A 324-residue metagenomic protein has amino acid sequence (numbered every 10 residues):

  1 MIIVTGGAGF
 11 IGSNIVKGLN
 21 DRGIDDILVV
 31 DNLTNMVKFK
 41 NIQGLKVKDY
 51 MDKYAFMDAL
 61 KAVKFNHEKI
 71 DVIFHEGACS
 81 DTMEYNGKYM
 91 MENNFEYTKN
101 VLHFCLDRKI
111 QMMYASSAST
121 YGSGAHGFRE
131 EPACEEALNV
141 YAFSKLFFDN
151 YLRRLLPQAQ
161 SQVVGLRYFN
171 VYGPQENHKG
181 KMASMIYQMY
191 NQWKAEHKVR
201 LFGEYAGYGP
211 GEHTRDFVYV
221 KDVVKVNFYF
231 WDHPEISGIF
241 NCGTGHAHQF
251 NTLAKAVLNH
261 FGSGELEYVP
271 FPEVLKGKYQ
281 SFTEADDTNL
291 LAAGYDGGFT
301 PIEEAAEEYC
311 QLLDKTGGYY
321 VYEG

Functional and structural regions predicted by a protein language model:
I2-R22: N-terminal Rossmann NAD(P)H-binding glycine-rich loop of SDR-like oxidoreductase domains
T5, V30, I73-G77, M112-A118 (+1 more regions): SDR active-site strand-loop-helix element
L28-F56: Glycine-rich phosphate-binding loop and adjoining beta1-alpha1-beta2 segment of Rossmann-like nucleotide-binding folds
G44, K53-Y54, D58-N93: NAD(P)H-binding glycine-rich loop region in Rossmannoid oxidoreductase-like domains and their noncatalytic homologs
F74-G77, G87-K99, H103, F143 (+1 more regions): Catalytic Tyr-X3-Lys loop
E92, E96-N100, D107, T120-G165 (+3 more regions): Catalytic helix-loop patch of NAD(P)-dependent Rossmann-fold dehydrogenases
L138, F169-A183, E204-K221: Glycine-rich "substrate-gating" loop/helix at the edge of Rossmann-like oxidoreductase active sites
W193-G324: C-terminal substrate-binding subdomain of Rossmann-fold SDR/epimerase-dehydratase oxidoreductases
